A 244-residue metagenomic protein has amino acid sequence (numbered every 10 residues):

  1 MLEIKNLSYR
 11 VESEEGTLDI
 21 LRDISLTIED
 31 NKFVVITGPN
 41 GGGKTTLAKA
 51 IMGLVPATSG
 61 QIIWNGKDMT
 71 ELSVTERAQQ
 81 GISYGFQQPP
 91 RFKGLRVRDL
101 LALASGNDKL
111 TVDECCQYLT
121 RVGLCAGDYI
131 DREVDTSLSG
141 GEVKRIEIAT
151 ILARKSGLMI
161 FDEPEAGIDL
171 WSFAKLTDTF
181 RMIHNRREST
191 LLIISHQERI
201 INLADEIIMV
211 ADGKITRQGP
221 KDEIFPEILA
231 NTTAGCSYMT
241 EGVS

Functional and structural regions predicted by a protein language model:
L2, D19-D23: Conserved structural motif at the start of ABC-family nucleotide-binding domains
T37-P39: The feature captures the beta-strand-to-loop junction immediately N-terminal to the Walker
M52: Helix-to-loop junction immediately C-terminal to a conserved catalytic motif
G60-K67, E114: Conserved ABC transporter NBD signature motif
D68-S83, I228: ABC ATPase NBD coupling module
Q88, G94-T111: Q-loop/switch helix immediately C-terminal to the Walker
I151-L152: ABC ATPase C-loop
K214-S237: Conserved beta-strand-loop-alpha-helix hinge in the C-terminal portion of ABC ATPase nucleotide-binding domains
